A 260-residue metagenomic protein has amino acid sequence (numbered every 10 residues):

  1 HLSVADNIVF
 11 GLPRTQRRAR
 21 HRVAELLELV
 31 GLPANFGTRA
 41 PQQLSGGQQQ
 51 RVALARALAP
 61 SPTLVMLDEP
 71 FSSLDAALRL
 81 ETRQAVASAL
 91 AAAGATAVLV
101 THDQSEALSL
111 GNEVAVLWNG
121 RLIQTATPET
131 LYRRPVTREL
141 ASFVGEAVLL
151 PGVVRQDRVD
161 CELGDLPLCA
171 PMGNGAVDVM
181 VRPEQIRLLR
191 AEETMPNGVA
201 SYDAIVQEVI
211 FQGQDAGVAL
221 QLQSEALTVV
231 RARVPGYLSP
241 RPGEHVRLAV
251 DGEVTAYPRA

Functional and structural regions predicted by a protein language model:
H1-E139: ABC ATPase nucleotide-binding domains
R133-R155, M180: C-terminal boundary and immediately downstream tail of ABC-type ATPase nucleotide-binding domains
V148, I210-G213: A generic structural motif
R158-I210, G236-A260: Glycine/charge-rich catalytic "coupling/switch" loops of P-loop NTPases
C161-G164, Q221-L227: OB-fold (S1/OB) nucleic-acid-binding surfaces
D215-A219: Short aromatic-glycine-enriched beta-strand elements
V230-V234: Short alpha-helix capping/helix-loop boundary micro-motifs
